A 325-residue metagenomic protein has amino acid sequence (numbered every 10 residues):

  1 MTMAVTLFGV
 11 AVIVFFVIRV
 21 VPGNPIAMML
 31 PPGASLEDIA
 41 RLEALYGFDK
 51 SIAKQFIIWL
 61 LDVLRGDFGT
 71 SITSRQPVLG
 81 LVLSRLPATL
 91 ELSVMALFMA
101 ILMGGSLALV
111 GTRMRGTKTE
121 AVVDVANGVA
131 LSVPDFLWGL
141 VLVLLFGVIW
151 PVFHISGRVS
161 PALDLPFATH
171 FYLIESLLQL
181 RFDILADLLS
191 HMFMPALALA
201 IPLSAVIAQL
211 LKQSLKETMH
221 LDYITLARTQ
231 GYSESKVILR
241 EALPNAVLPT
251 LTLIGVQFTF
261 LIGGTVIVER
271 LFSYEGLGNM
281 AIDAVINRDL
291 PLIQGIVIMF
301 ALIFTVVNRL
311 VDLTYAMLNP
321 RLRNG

Functional and structural regions predicted by a protein language model:
M1, L107-L142, L248-T250: Cytoplasmic-entry segments and transmembrane alpha-helices of multi-pass inner-membrane transporters
M1-A4, T229: N-terminal Sec/SRP start-transfer signal
T6-I57, F146-I184: Hydrophobic alpha-helical transmembrane segments of membrane transport/permease proteins and related membrane-embedded
L7-I13, A130-P151, V256-F258: Hydrophobic alpha-helical membrane-insertion segments
F8, L86-T119, V148, P166-G325: Alpha-helical transmembrane segments of integral membrane proteins, especially multi-pass inner/plasma-membrane
L42, I52-F68, V78, V82 (+8 more regions): Hydrophobic alpha-helical segments of integral membrane proteins, encompassing both true transmembrane helices
D49-G105: An internal, D/E-rich "acidic patch" concept
